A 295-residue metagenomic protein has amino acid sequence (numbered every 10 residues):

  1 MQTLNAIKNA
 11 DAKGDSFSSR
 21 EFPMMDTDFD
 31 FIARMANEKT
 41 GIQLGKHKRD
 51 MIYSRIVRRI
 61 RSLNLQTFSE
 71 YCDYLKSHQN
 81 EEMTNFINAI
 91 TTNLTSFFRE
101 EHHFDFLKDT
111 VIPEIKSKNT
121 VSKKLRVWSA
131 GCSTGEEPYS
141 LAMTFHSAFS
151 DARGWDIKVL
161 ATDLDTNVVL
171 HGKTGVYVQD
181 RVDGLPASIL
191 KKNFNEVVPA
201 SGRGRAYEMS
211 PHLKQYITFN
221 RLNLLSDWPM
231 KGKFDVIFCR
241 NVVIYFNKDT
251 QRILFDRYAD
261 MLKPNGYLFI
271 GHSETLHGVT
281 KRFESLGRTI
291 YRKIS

Functional and structural regions predicted by a protein language model:
Q2-W128: Conserved AdoMet
K123-G135, K158-L160: Conserved class I S-adenosyl-L-methionine
T134-A152: Conserved SAM-binding loop of SAM-dependent methyltransferases across substrates and taxa, primarily the Class I
D151, W155-F238, V242-F246, T250 (+2 more regions): Extended basic-aromatic, gly/pro-enriched interface segments that bind polyanionic ligands
R252-P264: A short glycine-rich, Lys/Arg-flanked "PGG" loop and its adjoining helix->strand segment in the class I
N265-H272: Conserved beta-strand signature within the Rossmann-like core of class I S-adenosyl-L-methionine
S273-S295: Class I S-adenosyl-L-methionine
